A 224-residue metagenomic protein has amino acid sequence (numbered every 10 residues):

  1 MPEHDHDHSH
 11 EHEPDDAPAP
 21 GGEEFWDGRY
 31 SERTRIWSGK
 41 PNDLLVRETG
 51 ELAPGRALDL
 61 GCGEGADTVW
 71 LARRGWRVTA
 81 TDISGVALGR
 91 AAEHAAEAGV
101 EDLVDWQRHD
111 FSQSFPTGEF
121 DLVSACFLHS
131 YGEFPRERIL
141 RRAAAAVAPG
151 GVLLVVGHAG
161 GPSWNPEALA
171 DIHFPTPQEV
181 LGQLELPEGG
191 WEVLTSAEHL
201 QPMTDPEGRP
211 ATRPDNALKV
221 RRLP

Functional and structural regions predicted by a protein language model:
M1-L52, G161: Conserved class I S-adenosyl-L-methionine
L58, E64-F111: Class I SAM-dependent methyltransferase SAM/SAH-binding core
F115-L122: A short acidic, Gly/Pro-enriched loop at the edge of an enzyme's catalytic core that lines a small-molecule cofactor
S130, G157-S163: Short "lid" loop at the C-terminus of a central beta-strand within the Rossmann-like core of SAM-dependent
S130-A143: A short, conserved alpha-helix within the catalytic core of class I
G150-H158: Conserved beta-strand signature within the Rossmann-like core of class I S-adenosyl-L-methionine
H173-G190, T195-S196: Short alpha-helix
T204-P224: Core SAM-dependent methyltransferase catalytic element
